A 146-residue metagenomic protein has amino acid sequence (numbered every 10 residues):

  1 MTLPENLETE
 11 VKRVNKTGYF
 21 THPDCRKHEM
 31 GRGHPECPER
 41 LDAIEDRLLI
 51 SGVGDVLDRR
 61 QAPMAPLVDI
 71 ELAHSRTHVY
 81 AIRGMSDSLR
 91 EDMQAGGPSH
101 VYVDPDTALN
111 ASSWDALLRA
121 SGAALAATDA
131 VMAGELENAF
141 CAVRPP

Functional and structural regions predicted by a protein language model:
T2-P146: HDAC/HDAC-like amidohydrolase catalytic core signature
